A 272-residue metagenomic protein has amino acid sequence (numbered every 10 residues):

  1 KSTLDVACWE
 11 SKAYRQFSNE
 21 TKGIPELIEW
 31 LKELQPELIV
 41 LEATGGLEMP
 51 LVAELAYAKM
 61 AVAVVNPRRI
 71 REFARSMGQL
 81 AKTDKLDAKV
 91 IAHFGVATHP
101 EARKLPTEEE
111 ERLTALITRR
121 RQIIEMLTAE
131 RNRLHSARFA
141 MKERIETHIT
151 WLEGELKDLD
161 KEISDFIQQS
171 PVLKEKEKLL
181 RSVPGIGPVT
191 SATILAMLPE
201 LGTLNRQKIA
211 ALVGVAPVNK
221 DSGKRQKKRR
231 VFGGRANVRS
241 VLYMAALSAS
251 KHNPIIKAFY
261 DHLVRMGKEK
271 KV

Functional and structural regions predicted by a protein language model:
K1-W9, I91, I123, A192: Gly/Thr-rich phosphate-binding beta-strand-loop-beta motif of the actin/hexokinase/Hsp70
S11-L38: Nucleic-acid-processing active sites and adjacent nucleic-acid-binding tracks, predominantly divalent metal-dependent
K22, P188, A192-K271: Phosphate-backbone recognition surface of nucleic-acid-processing proteins
I24, E48, A88-K89, R239: A general structural signal for well-ordered alpha-helical segments in protein cores
E26, P50-L51, E72, F259: Phosphate- and divalent-cation-binding pockets in alpha/beta enzyme and binding domains that engage nucleotide-derived
P36-L47: Short glycine-rich phosphate-binding loop at a beta-alpha junction
A53-Y57, A63-V183: Long, charge-rich intrinsically disordered scaffolds of nucleic-acid metabolism proteins
